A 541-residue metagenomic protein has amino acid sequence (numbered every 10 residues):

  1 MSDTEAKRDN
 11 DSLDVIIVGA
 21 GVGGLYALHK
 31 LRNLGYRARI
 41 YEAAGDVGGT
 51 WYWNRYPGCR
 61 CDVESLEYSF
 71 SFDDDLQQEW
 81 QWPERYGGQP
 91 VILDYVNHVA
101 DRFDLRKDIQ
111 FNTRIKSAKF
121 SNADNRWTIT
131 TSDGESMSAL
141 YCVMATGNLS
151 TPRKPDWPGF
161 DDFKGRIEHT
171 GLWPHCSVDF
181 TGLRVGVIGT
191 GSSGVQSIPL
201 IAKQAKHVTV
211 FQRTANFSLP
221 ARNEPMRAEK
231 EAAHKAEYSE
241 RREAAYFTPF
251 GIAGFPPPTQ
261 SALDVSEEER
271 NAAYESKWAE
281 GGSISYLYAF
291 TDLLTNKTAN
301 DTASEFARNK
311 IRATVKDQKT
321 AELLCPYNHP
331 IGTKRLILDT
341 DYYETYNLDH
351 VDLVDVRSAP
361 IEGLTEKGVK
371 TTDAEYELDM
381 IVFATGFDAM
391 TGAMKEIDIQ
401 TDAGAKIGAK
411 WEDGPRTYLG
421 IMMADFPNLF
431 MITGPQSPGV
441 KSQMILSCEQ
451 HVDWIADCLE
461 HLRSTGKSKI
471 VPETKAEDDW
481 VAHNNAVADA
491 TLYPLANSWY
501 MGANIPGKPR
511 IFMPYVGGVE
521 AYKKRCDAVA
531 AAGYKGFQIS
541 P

Functional and structural regions predicted by a protein language model:
S2-V15, A20-F160, C176-S177, T190 (+2 more regions): N-terminal FAD-binding dinucleotide-binding subdomain shared by FAD-dependent oxidases/monooxygenases
D161-I167: Active-site proximal beta-strand in glycosyltransferases
T170-L172: Active-site glycine-rich loop that binds ribose-phosphate moieties when present
S177-R184: Glycine-rich NAD(P)-binding loop of Rossmann-like domains
I198: Ligand/cofactor pocket segment of small-molecule handling proteins
